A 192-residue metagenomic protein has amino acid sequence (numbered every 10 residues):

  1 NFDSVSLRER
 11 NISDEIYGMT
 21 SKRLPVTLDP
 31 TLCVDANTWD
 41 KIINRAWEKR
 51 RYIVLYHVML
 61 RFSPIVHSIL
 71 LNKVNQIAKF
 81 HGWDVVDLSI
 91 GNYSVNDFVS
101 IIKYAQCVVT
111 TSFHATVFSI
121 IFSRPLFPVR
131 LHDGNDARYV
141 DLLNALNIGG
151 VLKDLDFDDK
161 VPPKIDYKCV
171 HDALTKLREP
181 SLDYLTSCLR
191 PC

Functional and structural regions predicted by a protein language model:
N1-C192: Active-site anion-handling motifs in enzyme catalytic cores
